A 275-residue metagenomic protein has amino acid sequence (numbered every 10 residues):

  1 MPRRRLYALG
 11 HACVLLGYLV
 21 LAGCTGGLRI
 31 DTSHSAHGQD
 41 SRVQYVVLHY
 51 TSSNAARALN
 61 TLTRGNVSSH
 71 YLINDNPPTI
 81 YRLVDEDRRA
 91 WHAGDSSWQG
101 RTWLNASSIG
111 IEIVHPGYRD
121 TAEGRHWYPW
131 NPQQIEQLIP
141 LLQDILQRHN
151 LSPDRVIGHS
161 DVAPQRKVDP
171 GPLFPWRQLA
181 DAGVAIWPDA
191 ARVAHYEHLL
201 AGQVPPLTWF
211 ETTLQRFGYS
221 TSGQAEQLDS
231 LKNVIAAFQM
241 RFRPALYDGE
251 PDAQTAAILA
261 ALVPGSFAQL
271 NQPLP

Functional and structural regions predicted by a protein language model:
M1-C13: Bacterial N-terminal signal peptides that target proteins for export
Y7, L15, S53, A163: Alpha-helical and His/Cys-centered functional microenvironments
G10-A22: Bacterial N-terminal signal peptides
T25-G26, I135, I139-H149, Q165-P275: Cell-envelope/ECM-targeting effectors and their regulatory/trafficking segments
G27-D154: Active-site-adjacent loop/helix surface patches within enzyme catalytic domains that shape the substrate-binding cleft
H126-Y128, S160-D161, H195-Y196: A short, structure-level motif marking secondary-structure boundaries and short turns
L151-R166: Acidic/histidine-rich, metal-coordinating catalytic segments
